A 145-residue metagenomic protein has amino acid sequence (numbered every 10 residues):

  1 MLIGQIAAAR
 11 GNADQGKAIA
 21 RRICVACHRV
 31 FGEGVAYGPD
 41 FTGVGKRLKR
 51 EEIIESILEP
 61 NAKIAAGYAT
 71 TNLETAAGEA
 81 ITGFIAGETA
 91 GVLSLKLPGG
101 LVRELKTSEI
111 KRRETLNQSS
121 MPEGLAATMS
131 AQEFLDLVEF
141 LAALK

Functional and structural regions predicted by a protein language model:
M1-I19, Y37-G38, K49, G78 (+1 more regions): Electrostatic cytochrome c docking/interface patches
A9, A26, F31-Y37, K63 (+1 more regions): Inter-heme linker and motif-flanking segments adjacent to c-type heme-binding CXXCH motifs in c-type cytochromes
G16, A20-F31, F41, L137-L141: The canonical Cys-X-X-Cys-His
C27, R47, S56-K63, F140 (+1 more regions): Conserved, well-folded catalytic cores of nucleic-acid-processing and energy-transducing macromolecular machines
G34-E59, T71-T115: Gly/Gly-Pro-rich "capping" loops immediately C-terminal to redox-active cysteine motifs in periplasmic/lumenal
L101, L116-A131: Short, surface-exposed secondary-structure junctions/capping segments
G124-K145: Long, low-complexity intrinsically disordered regions
